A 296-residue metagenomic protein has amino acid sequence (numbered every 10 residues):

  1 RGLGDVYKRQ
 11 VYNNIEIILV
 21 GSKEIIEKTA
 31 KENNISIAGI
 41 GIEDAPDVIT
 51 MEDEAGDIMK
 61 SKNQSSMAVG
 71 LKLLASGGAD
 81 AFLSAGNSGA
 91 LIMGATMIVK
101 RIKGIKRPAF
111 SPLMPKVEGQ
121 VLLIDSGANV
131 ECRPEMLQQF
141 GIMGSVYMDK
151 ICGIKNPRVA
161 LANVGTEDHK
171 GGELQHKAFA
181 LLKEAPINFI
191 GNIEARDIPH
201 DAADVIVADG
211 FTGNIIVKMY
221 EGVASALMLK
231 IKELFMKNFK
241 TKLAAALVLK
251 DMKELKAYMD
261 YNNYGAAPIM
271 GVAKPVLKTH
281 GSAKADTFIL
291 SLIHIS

Functional and structural regions predicted by a protein language model:
G2-Y7: Short, small-residue-biased leader/transition segments that mark boundaries at the very start of proteins
Q10-N13, K31-A38, C152-G153, L182-I187: Short helix-capping segments at alpha-helix termini
N14-E16, I151-V159, F189-R196, K237-A246 (+1 more regions): Flexible, glycine/charged-enriched surface loops at secondary-structure junctions
I18, E24, E131-A195: Glycine-rich phosphate/diphosphate-binding loop of Rossmann-like nucleotide-binding domains
I35-G78: Phosphate/nucleotide-donor binding subsite
N87-M136: Glycine/threonine-rich beta-strand-loop-alpha-helix active-site module that forms ligand/phosphate-binding
V99-R107, K116-L123, A202-I206, G210-L292 (+1 more regions): Glycine-rich phosphate/nucleotide-binding loop
